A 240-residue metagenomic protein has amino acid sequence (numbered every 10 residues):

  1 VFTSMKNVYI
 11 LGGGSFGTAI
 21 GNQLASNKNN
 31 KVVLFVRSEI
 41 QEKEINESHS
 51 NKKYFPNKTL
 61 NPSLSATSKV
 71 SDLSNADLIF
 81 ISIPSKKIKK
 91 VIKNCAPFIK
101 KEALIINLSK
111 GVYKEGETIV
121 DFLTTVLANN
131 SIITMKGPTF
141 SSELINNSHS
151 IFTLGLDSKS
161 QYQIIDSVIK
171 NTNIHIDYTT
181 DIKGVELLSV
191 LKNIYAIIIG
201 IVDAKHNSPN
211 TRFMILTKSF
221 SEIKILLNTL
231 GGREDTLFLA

Functional and structural regions predicted by a protein language model:
F2-K58, S65-S68: NAD(P)+-binding Rossmann beta1-loop-alpha1 motif at the extreme N-terminus of oxidoreductases
N7-V8, I105, F152: Conserved hydrophobic helix-helix packing surfaces used for dimerization/oligomerization
Y9, L34, F80-I81, L154: Conserved SAM-binding loop
L11, S15, A19, I40 (+7 more regions): Conserved active-site and cofactor/substrate-binding residues in soluble primary-metabolism enzymes
L60-P62, T67-H149, I165: Rossmann-like NAD(P)(H) cofactor-binding subdomain of soluble oxidoreductases
C95, L123, I169, E222-L227: Hydrophobic alpha-helical packing residues
V112-S208: Rossmann-fold dinucleotide-binding core
I194-A240: C-terminal substrate-binding/catalytic lobe of Rossmann-fold NAD(P)-dependent dehydrogenases
